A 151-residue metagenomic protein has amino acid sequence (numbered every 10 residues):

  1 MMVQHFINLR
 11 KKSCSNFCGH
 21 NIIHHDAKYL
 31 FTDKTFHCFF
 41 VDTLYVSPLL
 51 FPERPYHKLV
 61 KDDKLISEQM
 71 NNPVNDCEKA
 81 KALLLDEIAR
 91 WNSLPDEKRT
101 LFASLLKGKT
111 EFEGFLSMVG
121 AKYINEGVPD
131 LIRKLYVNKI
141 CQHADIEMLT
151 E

Functional and structural regions predicted by a protein language model:
M1-W91: Conserved DEDDh/DEDDy metal-dependent 3′-5′ exonuclease domain
L59-H143, E147: Acidic, Mg2+-coordinating catalytic module of metal-dependent nucleases/exonucleases that use a two-metal-ion mechanism
E151: Conserved pre-motif I regulatory segment
